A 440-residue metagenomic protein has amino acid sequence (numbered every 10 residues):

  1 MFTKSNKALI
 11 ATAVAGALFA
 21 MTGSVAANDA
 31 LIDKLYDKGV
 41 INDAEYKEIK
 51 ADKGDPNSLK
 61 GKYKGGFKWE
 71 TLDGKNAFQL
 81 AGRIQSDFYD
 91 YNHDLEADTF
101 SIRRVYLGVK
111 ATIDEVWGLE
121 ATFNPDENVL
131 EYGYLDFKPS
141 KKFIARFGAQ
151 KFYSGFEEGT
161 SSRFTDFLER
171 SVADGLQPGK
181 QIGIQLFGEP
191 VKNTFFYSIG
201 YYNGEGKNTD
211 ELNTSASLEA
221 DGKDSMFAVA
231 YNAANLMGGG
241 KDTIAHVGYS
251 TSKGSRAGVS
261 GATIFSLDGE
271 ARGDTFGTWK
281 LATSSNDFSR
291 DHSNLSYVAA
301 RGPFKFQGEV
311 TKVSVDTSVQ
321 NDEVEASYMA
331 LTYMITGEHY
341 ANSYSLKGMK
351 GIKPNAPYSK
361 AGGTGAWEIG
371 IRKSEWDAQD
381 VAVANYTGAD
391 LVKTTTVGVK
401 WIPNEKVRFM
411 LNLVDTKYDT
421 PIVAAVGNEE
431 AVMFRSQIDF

Functional and structural regions predicted by a protein language model:
F2, N92-L95, K138, K241-I244 (+2 more regions): Outer-membrane beta-barrel pore domains
F2-R83, H339-N355: N-terminal periplasmic/intermembrane-space "pro-region" immediately following the signal or transit peptide
A30, L130, H292: Short Gly/charged-rich anion-binding patches and loops
I41-Y46, R83, I144, N193-T194 (+6 more regions): A generic structural signal for ordered secondary structure
G61, P178, F288-S289: A short catalytic or substrate-binding loop motif that flags glycine-/basic-rich loops and adjacent residues that bind
G65-A257, V324, Y328-A361, A366-V381: Outer membrane beta-barrel
